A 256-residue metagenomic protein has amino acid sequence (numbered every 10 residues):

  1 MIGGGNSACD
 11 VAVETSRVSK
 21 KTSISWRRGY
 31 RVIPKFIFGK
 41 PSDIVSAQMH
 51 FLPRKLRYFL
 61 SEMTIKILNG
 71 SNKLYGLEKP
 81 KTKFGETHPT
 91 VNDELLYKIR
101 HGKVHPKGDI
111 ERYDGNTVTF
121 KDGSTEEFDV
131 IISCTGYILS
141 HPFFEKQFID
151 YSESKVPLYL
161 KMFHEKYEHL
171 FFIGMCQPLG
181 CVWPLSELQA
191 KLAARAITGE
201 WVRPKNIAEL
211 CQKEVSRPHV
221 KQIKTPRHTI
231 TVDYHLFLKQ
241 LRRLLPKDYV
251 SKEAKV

Functional and structural regions predicted by a protein language model:
M1-F36, H50-R54, Y58-R203, A208 (+1 more regions): Flavin (primarily FAD) cofactor-binding/catalytic cores of flavoenzymes
G39-V45, M49: Short, hinge-like loop/turn segments at secondary-structure boundaries
Q212-V220: Long alpha-helical segments found as membrane-embedded helices
